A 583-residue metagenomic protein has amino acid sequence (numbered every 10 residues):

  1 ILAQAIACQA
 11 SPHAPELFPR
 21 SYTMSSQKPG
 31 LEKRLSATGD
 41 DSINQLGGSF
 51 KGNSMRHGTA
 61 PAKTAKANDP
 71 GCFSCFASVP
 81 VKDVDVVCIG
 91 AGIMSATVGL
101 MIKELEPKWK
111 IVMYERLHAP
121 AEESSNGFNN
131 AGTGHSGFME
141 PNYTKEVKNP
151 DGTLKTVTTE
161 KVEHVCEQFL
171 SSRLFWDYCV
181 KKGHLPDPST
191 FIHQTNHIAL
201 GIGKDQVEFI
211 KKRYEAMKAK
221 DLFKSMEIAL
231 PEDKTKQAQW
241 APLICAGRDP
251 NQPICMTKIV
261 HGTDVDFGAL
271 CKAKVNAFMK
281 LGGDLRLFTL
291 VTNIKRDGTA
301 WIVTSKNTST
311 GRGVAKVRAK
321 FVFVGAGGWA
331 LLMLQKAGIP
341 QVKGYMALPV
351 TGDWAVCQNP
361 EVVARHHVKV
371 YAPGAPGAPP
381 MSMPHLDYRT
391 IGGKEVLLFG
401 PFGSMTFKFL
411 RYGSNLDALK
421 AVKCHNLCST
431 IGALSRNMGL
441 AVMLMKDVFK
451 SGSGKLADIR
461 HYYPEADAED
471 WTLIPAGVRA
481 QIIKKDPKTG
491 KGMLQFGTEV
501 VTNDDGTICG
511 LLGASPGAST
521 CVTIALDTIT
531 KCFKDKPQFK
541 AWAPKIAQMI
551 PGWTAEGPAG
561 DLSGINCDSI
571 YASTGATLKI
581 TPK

Functional and structural regions predicted by a protein language model:
V84-V112: N-terminal Rossmann-like FAD-binding beta1-loop-alpha1 element of flavoenzymes
K103-G127: Glycine-rich FAD pyrophosphate-binding loop
A131-P242, E395-V396, T406-K408, S414-A418: Dinucleotide-binding Rossmann-like beta1-alpha1 core, especially the glycine-rich loop that anchors the ADP
K161-S172, L200-F209, T257-M279, R286-F288 (+3 more regions): Short beta-strand to alpha-helix junction loop
D187-Q194, I202-N276, K280-L281, R286 (+2 more regions): Flavin (FAD/FMN) cofactor-binding and adjacent substrate-gating region of FAD-dependent oxidoreductase domains
C255-K258, A269, F409-Q538: C-terminal catalytic lobe of FAD-dependent flavoproteins
M256-F321, A326, S519-F533: Helical element adjacent to the flavin cofactor pocket in flavoenzyme catalytic cores
V324-I339: Flavin (primarily FAD) binding-site architecture
